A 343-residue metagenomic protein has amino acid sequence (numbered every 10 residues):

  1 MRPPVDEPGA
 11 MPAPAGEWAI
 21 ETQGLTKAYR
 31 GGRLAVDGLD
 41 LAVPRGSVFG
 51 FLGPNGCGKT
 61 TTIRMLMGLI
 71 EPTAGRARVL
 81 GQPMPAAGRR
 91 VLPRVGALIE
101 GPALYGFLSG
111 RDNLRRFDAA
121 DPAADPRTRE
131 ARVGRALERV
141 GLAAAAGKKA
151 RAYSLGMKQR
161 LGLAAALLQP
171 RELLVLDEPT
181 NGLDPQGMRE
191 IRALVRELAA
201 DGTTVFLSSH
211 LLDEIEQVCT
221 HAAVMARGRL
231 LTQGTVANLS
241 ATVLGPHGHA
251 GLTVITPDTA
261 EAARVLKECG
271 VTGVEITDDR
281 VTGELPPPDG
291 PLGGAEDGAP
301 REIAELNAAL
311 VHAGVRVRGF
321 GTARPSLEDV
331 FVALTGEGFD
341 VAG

Functional and structural regions predicted by a protein language model:
R2-P8, P288-G343: C-terminal coupling/interaction segments
P4-W18, G32, P246-G248: Extreme N-terminus of proteins, especially the signal/transit-peptide cleavage junction and the first residues
E17-T22, K27-A226, T232: ABC transporter nucleotide-binding domains
G68, P122-A131, R171, A241-G251 (+1 more regions): Intrinsically disordered, low-complexity coil segments
L80, G96, P122, A241-G245 (+2 more regions): A generic structural signal for secondary-structure junctions that act as hinges or helix/strand caps at the edges
A150, D279, A323: Residue-level "edge-of-site" marker
R192-D289: ABC transporter nucleotide-binding domain
